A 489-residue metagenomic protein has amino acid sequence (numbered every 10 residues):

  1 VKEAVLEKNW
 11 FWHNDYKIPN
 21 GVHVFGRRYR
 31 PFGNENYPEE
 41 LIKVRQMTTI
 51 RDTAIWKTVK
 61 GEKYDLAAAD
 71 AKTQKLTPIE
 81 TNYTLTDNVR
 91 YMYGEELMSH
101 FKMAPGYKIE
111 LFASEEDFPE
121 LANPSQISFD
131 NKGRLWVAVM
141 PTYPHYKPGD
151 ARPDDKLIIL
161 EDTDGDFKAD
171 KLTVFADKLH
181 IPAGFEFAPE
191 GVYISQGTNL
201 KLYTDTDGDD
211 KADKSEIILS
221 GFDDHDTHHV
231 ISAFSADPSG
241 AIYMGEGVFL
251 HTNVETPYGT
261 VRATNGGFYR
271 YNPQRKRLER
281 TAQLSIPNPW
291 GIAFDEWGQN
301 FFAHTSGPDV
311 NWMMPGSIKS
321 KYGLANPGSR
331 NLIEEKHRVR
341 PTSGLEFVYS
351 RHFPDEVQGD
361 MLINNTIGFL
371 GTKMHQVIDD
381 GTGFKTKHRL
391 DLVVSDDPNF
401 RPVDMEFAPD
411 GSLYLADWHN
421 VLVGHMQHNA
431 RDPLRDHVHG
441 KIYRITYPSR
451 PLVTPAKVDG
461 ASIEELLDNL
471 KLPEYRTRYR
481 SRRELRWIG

Functional and structural regions predicted by a protein language model:
V1, G33, Q46-D468, R476-I488: Beta-propeller domains with acidic blade repeats across secreted/periplasmic ectodomains and cytosolic WD/CNH propellers
K2-R30, A456-E474: Charged, amphipathic alpha-helical linkers/stalks
W12, Y16-E39, R45-Q46, V59 (+1 more regions): Short, secretory-pathway propeptide segments and organelle targeting presequences
